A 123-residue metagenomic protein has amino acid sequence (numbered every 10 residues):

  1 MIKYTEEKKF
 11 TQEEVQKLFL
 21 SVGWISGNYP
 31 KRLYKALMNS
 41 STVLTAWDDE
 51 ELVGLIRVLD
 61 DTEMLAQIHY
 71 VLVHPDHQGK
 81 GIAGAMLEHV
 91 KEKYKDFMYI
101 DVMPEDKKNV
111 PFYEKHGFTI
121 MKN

Functional and structural regions predicted by a protein language model:
M1-N28: Short amphipathic alpha-helix that is part of the acyltransferase structural core
L20-W47: Active-site rim helix/loop that mediates acceptor-substrate recognition in acyltransferases
T45, E51-D60, Q67-L72: Conserved beta-strand in the GNAT
D60-I68, Q78, N123: A conserved beta-turn-beta hairpin within the catalytic core of GNAT-like acetyltransferases that forms part
V73, G79-E92: Conserved acetyl-CoA-binding loop-helix of GNAT-fold acetyltransferases
E92-E105: Conserved GNAT acetyl-CoA-binding A-motif
Y113: Conserved active-site tyrosine of GNAT-family acetyltransferases
H116-N123: Conserved acetyl-CoA-binding loop of GNAT-fold acetyltransferases
